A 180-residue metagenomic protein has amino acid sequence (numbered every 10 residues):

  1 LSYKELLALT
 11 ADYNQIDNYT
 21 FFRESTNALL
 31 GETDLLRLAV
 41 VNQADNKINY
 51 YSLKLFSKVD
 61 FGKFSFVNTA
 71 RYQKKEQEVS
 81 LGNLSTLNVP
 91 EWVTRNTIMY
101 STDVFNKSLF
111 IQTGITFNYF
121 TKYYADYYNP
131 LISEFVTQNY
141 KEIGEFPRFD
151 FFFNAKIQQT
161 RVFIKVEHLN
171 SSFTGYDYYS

Functional and structural regions predicted by a protein language model:
L1-S180: Exposed, low-structure sequence patches enriched in small/polar residues
